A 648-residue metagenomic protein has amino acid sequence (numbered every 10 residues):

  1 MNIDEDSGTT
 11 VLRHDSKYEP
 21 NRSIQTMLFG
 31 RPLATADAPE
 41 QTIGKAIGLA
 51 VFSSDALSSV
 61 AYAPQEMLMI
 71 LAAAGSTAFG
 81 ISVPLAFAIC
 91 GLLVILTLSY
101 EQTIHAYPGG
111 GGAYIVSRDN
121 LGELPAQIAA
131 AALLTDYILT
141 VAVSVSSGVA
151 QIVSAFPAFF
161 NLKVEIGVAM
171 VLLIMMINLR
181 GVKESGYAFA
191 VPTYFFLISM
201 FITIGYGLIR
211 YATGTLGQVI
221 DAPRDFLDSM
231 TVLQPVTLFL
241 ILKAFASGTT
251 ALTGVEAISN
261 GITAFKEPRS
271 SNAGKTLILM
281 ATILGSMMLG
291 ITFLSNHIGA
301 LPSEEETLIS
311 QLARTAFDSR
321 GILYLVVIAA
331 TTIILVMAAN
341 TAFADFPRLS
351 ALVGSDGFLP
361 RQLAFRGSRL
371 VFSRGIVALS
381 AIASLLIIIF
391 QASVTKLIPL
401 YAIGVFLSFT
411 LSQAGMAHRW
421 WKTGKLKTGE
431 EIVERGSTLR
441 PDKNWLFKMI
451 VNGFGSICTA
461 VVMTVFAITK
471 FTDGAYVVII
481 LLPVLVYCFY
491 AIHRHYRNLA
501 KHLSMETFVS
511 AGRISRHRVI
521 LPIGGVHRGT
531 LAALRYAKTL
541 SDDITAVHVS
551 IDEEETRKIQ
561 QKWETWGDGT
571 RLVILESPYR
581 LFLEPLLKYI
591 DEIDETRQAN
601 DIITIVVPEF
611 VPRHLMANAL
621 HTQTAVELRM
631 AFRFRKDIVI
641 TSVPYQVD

Functional and structural regions predicted by a protein language model:
M1-A38, N498-T507, A511-D648: Cytosolic C-terminal regulatory domains/tails of membrane transporters and channels
N2-P64, I70, L98, G109 (+4 more regions): Membrane-interface "cap" regions at the ends of multi-pass membrane proteins
L68-G109, A113-R118, G122-Q127, V143-M170 (+1 more regions): Extracellular loop-to-transmembrane helix junctions
E123, K163-V168, A264-S286, G354-I388 (+1 more regions): Loop-to-transmembrane helix boundary motifs in multi-pass membrane proteins
I174, L179-T213, T276-M280, I398-T410 (+2 more regions): Membrane-interface loop-to-helix entry segments
Y194, F201-T253, T469, D473 (+1 more regions): Helix-loop-helix junctions that connect adjacent transmembrane segments in multi-pass membrane transporters
G207-Q218, K275-Q311: Extracellular/periplasmic helix-exit of transmembrane alpha-helices
P223, Q362-S373, L411-F471, H502 (+1 more regions): C-terminal membrane-solvent junction of multi-pass transporters and transport-like membrane proteins
